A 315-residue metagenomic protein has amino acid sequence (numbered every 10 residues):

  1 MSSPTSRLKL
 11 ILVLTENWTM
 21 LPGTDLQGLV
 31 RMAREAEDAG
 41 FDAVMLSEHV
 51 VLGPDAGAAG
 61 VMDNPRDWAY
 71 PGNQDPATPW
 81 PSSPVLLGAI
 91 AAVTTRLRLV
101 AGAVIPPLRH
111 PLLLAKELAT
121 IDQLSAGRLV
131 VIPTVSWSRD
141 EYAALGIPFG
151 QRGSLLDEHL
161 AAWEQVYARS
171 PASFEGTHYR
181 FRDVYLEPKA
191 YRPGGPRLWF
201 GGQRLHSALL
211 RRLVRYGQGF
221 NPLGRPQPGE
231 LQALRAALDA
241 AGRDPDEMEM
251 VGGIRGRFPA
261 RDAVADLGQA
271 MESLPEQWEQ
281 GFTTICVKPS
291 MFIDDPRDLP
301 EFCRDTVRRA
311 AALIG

Functional and structural regions predicted by a protein language model:
M1-G315: Active-site-adjacent structural elements that line small-molecule/cofactor binding pockets in enzymes
